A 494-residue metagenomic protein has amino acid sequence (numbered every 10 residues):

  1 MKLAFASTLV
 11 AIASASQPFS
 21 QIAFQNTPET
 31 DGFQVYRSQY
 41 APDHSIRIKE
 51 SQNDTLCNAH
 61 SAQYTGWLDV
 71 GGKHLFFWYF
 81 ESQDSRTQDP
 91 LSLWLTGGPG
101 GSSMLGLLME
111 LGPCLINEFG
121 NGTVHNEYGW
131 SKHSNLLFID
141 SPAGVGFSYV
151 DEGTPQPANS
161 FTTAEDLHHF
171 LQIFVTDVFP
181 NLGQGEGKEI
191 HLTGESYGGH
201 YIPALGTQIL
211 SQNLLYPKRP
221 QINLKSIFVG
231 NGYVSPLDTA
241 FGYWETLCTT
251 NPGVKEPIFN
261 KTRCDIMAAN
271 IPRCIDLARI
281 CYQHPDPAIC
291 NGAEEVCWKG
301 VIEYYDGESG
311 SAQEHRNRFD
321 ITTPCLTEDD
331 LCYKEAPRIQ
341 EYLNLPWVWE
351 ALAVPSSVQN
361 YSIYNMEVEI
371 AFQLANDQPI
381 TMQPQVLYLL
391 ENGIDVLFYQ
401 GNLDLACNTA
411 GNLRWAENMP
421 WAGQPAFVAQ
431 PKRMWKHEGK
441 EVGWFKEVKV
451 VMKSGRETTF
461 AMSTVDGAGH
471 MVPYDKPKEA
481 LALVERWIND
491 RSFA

Functional and structural regions predicted by a protein language model:
K2-A494: Terminal and linker regions of secretory-pathway proteins
